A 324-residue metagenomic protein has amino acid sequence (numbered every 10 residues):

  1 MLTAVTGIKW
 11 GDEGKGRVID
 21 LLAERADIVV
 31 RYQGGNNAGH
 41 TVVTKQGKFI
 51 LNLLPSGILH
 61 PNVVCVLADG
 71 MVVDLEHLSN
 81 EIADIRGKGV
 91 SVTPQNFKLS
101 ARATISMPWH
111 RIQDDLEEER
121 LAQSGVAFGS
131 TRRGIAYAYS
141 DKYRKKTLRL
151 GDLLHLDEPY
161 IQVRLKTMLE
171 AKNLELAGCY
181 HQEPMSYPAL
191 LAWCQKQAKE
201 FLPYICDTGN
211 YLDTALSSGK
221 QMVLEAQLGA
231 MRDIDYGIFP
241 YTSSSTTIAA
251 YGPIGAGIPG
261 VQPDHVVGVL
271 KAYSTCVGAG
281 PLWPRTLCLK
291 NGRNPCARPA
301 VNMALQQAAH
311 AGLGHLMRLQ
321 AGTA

Functional and structural regions predicted by a protein language model:
M1-A324: Non-transmembrane, aqueous-exposed alpha-helical and coiled segments at domain scale
